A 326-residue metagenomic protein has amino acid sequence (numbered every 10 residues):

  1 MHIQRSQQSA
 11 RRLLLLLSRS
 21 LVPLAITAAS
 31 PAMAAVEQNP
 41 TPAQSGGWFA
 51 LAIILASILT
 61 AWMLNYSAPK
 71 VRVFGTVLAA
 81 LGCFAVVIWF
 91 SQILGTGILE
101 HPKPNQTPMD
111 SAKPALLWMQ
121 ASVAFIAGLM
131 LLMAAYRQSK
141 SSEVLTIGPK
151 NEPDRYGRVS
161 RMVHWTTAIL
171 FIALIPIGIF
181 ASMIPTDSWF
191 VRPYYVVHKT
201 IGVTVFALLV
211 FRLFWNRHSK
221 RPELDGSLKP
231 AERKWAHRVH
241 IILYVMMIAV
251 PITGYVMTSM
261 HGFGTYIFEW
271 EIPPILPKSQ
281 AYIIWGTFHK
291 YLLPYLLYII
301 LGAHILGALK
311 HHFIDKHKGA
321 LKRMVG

Functional and structural regions predicted by a protein language model:
H2-I3, R11, L15, P23 (+1 more regions): Membrane-embedded alpha-helical bundles that constitute the cytochrome b-like, heme-associated redox core of multi-pass
